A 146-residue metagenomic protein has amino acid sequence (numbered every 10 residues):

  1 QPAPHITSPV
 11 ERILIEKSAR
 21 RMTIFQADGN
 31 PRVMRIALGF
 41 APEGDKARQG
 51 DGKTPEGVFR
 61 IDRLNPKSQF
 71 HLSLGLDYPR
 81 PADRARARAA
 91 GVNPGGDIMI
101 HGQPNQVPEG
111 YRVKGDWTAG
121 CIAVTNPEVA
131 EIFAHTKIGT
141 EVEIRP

Functional and structural regions predicted by a protein language model:
P2-R12, S18, I36-D62, D83-R86 (+1 more regions): N-terminal post-signal-peptidase region of extra-cytosolic proteins
P2-S8, R63-P146: Exported/periplasmic cell-wall-interacting domains
E16, K53-P55, K67-S68, P94: Alpha-helix initiation and capping sites
G29-N30, V58: Residue-level signal for well-ordered, solvent-exposed loop/turn and beta-edge residues enriched in charged/polar side
